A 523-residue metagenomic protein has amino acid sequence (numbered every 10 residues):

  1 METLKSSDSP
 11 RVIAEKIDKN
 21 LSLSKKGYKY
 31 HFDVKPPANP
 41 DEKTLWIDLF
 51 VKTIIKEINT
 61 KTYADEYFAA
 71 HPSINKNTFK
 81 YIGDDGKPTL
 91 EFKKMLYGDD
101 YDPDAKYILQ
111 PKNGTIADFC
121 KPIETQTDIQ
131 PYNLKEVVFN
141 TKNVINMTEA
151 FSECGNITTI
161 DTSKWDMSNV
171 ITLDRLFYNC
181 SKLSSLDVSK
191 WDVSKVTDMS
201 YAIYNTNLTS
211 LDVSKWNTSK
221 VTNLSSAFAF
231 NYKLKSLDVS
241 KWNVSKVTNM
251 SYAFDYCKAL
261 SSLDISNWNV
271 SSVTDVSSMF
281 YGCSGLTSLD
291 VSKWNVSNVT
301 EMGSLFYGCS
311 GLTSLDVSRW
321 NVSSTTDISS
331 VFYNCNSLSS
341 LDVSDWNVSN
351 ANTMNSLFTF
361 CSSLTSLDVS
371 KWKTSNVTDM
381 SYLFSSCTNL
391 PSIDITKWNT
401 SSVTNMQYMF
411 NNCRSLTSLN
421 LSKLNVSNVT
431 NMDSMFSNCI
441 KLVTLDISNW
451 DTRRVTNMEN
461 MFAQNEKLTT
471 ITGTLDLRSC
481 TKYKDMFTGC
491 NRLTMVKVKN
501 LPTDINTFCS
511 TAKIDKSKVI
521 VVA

Functional and structural regions predicted by a protein language model:
M1-F50, I55-K56: Surface-exposed receptor/substrate recognition regions of extracellular proteins
S9, N39-D41, T60, T89 (+2 more regions): Intrinsically disordered, low-complexity coil/linker segments enriched for acidic/polar and small residues
G27-K35, D84-G114, T127-I145, G155-I171 (+14 more regions): Structural signature of tandem-repeat unit edges
P37-A38, P72-D84: Short, exposed beta-strand/loop patches in secreted or surface proteins that constitute
L49, I58-N59, D65, P72: Low-complexity, repetitive regions of proteins mediating host interaction that are extracellular, surface-exposed
T53, E66, A70-H71, P88 (+1 more regions): Beta-strand-enriched, solvent-exposed domains that form extended recognition/catalytic surfaces
F119, M461, M486, F508-T511: Small/polar residue-rich beta-strand/coil "junction" motifs that cap repeat-based extracellular fibers
S152, R175-N179, Y201-Y204, S226-F230 (+10 more regions): Short beta-strand elements of solenoid repeat domains
